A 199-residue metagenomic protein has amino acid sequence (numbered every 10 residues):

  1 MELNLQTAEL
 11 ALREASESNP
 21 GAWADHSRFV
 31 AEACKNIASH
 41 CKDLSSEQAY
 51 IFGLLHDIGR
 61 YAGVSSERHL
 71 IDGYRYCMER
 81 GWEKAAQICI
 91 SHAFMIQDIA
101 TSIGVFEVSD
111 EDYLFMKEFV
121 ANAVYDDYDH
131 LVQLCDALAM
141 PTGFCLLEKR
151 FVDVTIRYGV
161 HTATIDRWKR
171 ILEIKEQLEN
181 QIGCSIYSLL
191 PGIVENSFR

Functional and structural regions predicted by a protein language model:
M1-L3, S27: Conserved N-terminal diphosphate/IPP-binding helix and adjacent helical/loop segment of trans-prenyltransferase domains
L5-P20: Generic N-terminal amphipathic, Lys/Arg-enriched alpha-helix
R13-E17, H40-V154: Divalent metal-dependent catalytic cores for phosphoryl transfer on phosphate-bearing substrates
A22-A24: A short, charge-rich alpha-helical start-of-domain segment used by transcription regulators
I37: Short alpha-helical functional segments enriched in proximate histidine and acidic residues
V160-R199: Charged phosphate-binding loop/patch that engages nucleotide di/tri-phosphates or the phosphate backbone of nucleic
